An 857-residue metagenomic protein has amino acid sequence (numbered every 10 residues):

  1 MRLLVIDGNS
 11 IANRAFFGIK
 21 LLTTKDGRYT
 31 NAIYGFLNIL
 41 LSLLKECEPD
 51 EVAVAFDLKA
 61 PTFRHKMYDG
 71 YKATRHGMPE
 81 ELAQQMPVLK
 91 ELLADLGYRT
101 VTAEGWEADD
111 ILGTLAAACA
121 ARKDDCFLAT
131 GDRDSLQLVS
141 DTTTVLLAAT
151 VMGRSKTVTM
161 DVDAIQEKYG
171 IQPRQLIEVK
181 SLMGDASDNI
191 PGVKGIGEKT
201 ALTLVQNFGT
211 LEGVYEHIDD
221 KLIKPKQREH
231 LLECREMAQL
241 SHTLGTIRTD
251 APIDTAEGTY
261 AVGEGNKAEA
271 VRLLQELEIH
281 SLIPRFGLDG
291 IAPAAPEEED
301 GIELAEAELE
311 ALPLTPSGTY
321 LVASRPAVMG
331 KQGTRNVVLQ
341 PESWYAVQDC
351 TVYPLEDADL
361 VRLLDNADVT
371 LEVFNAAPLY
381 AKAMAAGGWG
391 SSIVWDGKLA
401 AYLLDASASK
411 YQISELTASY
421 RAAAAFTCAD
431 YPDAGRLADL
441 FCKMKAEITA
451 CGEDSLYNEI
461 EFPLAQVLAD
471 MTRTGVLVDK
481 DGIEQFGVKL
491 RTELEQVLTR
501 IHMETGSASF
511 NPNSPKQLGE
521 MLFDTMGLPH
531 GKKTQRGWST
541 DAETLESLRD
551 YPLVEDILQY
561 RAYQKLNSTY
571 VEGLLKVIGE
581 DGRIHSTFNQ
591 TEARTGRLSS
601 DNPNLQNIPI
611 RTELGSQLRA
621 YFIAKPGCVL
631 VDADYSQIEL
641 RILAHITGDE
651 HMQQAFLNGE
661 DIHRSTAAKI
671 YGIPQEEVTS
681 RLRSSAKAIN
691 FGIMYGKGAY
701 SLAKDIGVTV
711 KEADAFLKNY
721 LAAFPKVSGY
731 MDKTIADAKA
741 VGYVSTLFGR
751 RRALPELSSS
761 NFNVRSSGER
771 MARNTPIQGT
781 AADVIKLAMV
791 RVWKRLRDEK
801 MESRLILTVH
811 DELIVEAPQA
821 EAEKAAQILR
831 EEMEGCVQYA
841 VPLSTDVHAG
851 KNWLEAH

Functional and structural regions predicted by a protein language model:
M1-R99, D732, T746, S759: Domain-level signal for Mg2+-assisted phosphodiester chemistry and nucleotide/NA-binding surfaces in nucleic-acid
V5-S10, L128-G131, S135-D163, W389-A406 (+3 more regions): Conserved beta-strand -> loop -> alpha-helix junction used to position metal-binding or nucleic-acid-contacting
L22-T24, A73-I253: Extended two-metal-dependent nuclease catalytic cores across DNA- and RNA-processing enzymes
E51, G105-E107, G131, E303-A305 (+3 more regions): Conserved DEDDh/DEDDy metal-dependent 3′-5′ exonuclease domain
C234-L355, R436-I610, V629, E639 (+5 more regions): Conserved "right-hand" nucleotidyltransferase catalytic core of DNA-directed polymerases
K398-T427, A434-R436, Q590-Q675: Function-dense linear segments that define catalytic or interfacial modules in macromolecule-processing proteins
R473, H585-S586, Q590-A593, A668-M801 (+3 more regions): Conserved catalytic core of nucleic-acid polymerases
T492-T499, M503, S507-V554, A722-R770 (+3 more regions): C-terminal polymerase-core module
